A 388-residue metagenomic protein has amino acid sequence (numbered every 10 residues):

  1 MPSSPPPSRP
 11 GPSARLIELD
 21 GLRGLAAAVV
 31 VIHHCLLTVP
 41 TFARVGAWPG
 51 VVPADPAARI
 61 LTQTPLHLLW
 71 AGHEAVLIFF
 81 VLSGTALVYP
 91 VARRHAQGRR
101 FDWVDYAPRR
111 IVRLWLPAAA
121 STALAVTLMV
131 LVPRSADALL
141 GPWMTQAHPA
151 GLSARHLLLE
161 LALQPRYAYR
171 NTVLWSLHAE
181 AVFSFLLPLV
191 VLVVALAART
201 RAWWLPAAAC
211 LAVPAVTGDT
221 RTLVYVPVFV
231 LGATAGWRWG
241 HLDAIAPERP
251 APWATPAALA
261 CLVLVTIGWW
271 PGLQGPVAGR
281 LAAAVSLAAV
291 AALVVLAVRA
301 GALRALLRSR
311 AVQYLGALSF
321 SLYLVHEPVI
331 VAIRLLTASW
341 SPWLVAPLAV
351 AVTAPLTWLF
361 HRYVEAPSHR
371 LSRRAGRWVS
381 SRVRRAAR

Functional and structural regions predicted by a protein language model:
M1-E18, I32-G72, Y89-G98, V190-A198 (+2 more regions): Alpha-helical transmembrane segments in multi-pass integral membrane proteins
L19-L22, A71-S83, P90-R134, M144-H148 (+6 more regions): Transmembrane alpha-helical segments and their boundary/interface "anchor" motifs in multi-pass integral membrane
G24, C35, A181, F185-P188 (+1 more regions): Catalytic glutamate of the conserved HExxH
P49-P65, V104-P108, L114-A181, F185 (+1 more regions): Membrane-interface helix-loop-helix regions
F183-V191, L205-P214, A260-L262, I330: Hydrophobic, membrane-inserted alpha-helices
L324, S381-R388: Cytosolic juxtamembrane regulatory segments of multi-pass membrane proteins
